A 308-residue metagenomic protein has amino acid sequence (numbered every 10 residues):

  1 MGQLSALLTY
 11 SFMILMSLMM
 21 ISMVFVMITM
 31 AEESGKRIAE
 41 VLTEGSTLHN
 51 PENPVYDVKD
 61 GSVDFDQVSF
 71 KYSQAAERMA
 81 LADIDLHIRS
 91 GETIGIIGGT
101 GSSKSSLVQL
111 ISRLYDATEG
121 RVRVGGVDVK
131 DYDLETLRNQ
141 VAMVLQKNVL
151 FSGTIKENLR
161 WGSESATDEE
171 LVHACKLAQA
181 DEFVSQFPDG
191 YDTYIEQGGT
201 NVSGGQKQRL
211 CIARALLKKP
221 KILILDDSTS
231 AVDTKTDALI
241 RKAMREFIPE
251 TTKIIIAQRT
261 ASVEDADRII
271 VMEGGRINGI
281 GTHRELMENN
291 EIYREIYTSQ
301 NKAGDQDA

Functional and structural regions predicted by a protein language model:
M1-T9: Membrane-water interface of transmembrane alpha-helices in multipass transporters/channels
M13-V41: Cytosolic ends of transmembrane helices, especially the final helix of ABC transmembrane type-1 domains
M27-M30, T47, K71-A76: An intracellular "coupling" helix at the cytosolic face of ABC transporter transmembrane type-1 domains
E40, T47, R160: Conserved E/DxxT/N motif and adjacent residues on the DHp alpha2 helix of HisKA-family sensor histidine kinases
T47-V58: Pre-NBD coupling/linker segments of ABC/ABC-like ATPases
Y56-A308: ABC-type nucleotide-binding domain
